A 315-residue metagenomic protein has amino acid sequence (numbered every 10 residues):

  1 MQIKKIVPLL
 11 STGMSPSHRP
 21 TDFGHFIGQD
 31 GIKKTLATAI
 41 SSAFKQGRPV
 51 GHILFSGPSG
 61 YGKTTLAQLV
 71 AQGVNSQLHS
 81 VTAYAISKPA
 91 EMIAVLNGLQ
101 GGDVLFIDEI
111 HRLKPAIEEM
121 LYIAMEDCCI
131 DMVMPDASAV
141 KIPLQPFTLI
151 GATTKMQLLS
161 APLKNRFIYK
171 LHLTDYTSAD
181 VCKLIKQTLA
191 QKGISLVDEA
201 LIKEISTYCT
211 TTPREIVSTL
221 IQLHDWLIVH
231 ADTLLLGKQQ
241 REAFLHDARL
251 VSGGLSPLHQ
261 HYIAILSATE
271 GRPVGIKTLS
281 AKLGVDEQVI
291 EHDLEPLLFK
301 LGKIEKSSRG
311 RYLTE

Functional and structural regions predicted by a protein language model:
T12-S56, K186: Pre-Walker A (pre-P-loop) alpha-helix and adjacent loop at the N terminus of AAA/AAA+ ATPase modules, a conserved
S41-A83, A94-G101, T154: Walker A/P-loop
L69-V70, P89, G101-V133, M156-R166: Conserved AAA+/SF3 P-loop NTPase catalytic/coupling segment centered on the Walker-B
P135-A152: AAA+/SF3 P-loop NTPase mechanochemical coupling elements
T154, Y169-V181: Conserved AAA+ ATPase "SRH/arginine-finger" region at the nucleotide-binding site
E199, C209-H224, L234-L235, L255-P257 (+2 more regions): The conserved phosphate-sensing helix
I202-Y208, R214-V229, H261-A264, T278 (+1 more regions): C-terminal helical "lid" of AAA+/P-loop NTPase domains
S267-E315: Terminal-proximal interaction/regulatory segments of ATP-powered molecular machines
